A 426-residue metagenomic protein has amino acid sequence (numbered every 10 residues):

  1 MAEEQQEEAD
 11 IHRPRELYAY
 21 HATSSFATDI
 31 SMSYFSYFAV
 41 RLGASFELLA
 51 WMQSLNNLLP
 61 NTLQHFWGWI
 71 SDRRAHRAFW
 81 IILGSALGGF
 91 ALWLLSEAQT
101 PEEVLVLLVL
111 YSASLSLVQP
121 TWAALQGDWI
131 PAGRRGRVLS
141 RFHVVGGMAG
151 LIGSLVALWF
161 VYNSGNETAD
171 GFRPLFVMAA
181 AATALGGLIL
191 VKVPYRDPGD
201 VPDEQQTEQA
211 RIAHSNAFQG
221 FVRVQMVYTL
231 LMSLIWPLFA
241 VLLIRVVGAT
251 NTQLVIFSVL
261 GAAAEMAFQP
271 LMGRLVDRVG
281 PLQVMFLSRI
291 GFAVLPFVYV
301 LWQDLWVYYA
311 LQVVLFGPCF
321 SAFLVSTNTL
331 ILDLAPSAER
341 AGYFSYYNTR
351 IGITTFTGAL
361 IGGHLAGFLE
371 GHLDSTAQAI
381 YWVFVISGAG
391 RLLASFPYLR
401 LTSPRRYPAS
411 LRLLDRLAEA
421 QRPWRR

Functional and structural regions predicted by a protein language model:
A2-I11, Y195-V227, P408-R426: Juxtamembrane intracellular "pre-TM" segments in multi-pass secondary transporters
A2-P60, A217-S258: Helix-loop boundary and gating motifs at the non-cytosolic
T62-H76, V161, F268-P281, A366 (+1 more regions): Helix-to-loop junctions at the C-terminal end of transmembrane segments in multipass secondary transporters
F79-L94, Q283-V298: Structural signature of the two symmetry-related core transmembrane helices
L94-L108, V300-Q312: Helix-loop junctions at membrane interfaces in 12-TM secondary transporters
L117-I130, A322-P336: Intracellular juxtamembrane helix-capping segments at the cytosolic ends of symmetry-related transmembrane helices
S140-L158, N348-A359: Glycine-rich segments within core transmembrane alpha-helices of 12-TM secondary carriers
W159-A180, G367-A389: A membrane-interface helix-boundary motif in multi-pass transporters
